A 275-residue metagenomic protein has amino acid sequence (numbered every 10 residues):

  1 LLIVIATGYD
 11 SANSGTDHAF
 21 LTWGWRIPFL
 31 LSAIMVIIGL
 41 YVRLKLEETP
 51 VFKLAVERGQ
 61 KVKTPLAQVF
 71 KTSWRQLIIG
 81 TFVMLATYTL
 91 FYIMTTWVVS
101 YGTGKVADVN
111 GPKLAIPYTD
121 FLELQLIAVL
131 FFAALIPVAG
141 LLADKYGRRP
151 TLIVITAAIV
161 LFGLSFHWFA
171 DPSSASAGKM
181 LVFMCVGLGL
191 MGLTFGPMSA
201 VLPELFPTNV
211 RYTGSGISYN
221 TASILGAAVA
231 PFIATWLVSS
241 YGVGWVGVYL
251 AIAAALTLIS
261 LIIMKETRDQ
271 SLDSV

Functional and structural regions predicted by a protein language model:
L2-S11, T103, L142-A143, I233-Y241: Interfacial helix-cap and linker-helix signal at transmembrane-aqueous boundaries of multi-pass secondary transporters
G8-L30, W236-I252: A membrane-interface helix-boundary motif in multi-pass transporters
G39-L46, V201, A253-V275: Multi-pass alpha-helical transporter architecture, strongest for 12-TM Major Facilitator/SLC carriers used
L44-T64, D273-V275: Flexible cytoplasmic inter-helical loops of multi-pass small-molecule transporters
W74-F131, G226-A230: Extracytoplasmic gate region of multi-pass secondary transporters
K145-T156: Cytoplasmic membrane-interface "Motif A"-like loop-to-helix N-cap segments of 12-TM Major Facilitator Superfamily
A157-S174: C-terminal ends and interior cores of transmembrane alpha-helices in multi-pass membrane transporters/permeases
T208-V238: A late C-terminal transmembrane helix in Major Facilitator Superfamily
